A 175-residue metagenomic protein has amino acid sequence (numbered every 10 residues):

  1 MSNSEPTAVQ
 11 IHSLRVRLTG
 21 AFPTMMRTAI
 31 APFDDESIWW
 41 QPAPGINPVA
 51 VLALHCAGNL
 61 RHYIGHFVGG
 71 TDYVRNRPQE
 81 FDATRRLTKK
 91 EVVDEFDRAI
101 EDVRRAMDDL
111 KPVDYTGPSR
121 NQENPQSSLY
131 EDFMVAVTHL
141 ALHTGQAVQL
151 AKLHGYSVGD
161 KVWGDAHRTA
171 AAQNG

Functional and structural regions predicted by a protein language model:
S4, A8-V16, R86-V93: Active-site rim elements
E5, R15-I30, D35-E80, N121-G175: Short, contiguous alpha-helical
T84-N121, S128-A141: Acidic/histidine-rich alpha-helical segments that form the ligand environment of transition-metal centers
